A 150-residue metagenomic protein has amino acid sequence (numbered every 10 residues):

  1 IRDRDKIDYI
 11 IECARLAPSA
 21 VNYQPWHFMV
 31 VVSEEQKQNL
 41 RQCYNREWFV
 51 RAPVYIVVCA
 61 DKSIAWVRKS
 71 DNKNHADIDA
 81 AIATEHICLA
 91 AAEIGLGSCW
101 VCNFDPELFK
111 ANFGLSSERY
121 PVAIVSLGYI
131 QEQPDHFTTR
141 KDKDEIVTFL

Functional and structural regions predicted by a protein language model:
I1-D5: A short beta-loop-alpha structural element at the N-terminal edge of CoA-dependent acyl/N-acetyltransferase catalytic
K6, I11-E12, L16-A83: Glycine/small-residue-rich phosphate/adenosyl-binding loop
A14-R15, I56, D71-N112: Small-aliphatic-rich amphipathic alpha-helix that forms the alpha element of a beta-alpha
H27, F104-P106, A123: Residue-level "edge-of-site" marker
P53-Y55, S98, Y120-V122: Structural motif
A60, N103, Y129: Short secondary-structure boundary segments
F109-V122: Short, electropositive alpha-helical surface patch
I124-L150: C-terminal helix-cap and adjacent tail motif
